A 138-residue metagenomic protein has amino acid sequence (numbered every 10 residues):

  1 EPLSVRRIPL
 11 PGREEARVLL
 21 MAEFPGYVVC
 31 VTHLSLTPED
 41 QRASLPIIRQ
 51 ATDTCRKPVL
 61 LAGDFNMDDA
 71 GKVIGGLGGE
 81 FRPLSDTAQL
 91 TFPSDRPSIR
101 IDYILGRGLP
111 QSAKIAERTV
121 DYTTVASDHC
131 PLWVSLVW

Functional and structural regions predicted by a protein language model:
E1, P25-Y27, R107-Q111, L136-W138: Short loop segments at secondary-structure junctions
E1-G26, T119-Y122: Structured beta-strand-rich core segments of catalytic domains in phosphoester-bond hydrolases
R6-L10, V31-E39: Surface-exposed cleft-lining segments at the edges of enzyme active sites
P11-E15, R56, N66-W133: Active site of divalent-metal-dependent phosphoester/diester hydrolases
M21, W133-S135: Beta-strand secondary-structure signal
M21-V28, R42-F65, D69-G75: His/acidic metal-ligating clusters that form di-metal
P25, V31-S35, A62-N66, T87-A88 (+1 more regions): Active-site-proximal beta-strand/loop segments in catalytic clefts of secreted hydrolases
P46-I47, T123, V137-W138: N-terminal, active-site-proximal structural segment of metallo-dependent hydrolase catalytic domains
